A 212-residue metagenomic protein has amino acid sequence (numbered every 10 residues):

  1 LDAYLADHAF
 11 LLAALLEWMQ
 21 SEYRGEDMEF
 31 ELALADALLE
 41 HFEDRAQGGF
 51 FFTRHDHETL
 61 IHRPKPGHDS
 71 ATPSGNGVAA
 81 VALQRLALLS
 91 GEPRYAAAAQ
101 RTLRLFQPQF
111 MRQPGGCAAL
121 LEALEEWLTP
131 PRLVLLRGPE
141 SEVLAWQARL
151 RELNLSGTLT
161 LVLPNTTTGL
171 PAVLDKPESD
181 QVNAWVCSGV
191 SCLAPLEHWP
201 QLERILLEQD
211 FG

Functional and structural regions predicted by a protein language model:
L1-G212: Glycan-recognition and catalytic cores of secretory/periplasmic carbohydrate-active enzymes
